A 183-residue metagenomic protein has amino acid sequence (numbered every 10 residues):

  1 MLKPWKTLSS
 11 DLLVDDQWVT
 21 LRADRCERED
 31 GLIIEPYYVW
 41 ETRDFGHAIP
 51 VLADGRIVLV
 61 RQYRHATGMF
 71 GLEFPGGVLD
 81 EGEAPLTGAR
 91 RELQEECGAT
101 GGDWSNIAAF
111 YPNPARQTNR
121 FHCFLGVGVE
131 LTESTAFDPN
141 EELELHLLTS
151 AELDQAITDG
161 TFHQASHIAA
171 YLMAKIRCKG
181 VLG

Functional and structural regions predicted by a protein language model:
M1-D11: A short, amphipathic edge element
T7, L21, I34-P36, V60 (+3 more regions): Hydrophobic residues on conserved beta-strands that form the core of alpha/beta folds
S9-H47, A53: Acidic, metal-coordinating catalytic segment for phosphate/diphosphate chemistry, firing primarily on the Nudix
E35, F45-H47, L52, V78-S166: Unchanged
T42-E73: A glycine-rich, hydrophobic loop/mini-helix early in the fold
I176-G183: Generic C-terminal helix-cap and adjacent flexible tail
